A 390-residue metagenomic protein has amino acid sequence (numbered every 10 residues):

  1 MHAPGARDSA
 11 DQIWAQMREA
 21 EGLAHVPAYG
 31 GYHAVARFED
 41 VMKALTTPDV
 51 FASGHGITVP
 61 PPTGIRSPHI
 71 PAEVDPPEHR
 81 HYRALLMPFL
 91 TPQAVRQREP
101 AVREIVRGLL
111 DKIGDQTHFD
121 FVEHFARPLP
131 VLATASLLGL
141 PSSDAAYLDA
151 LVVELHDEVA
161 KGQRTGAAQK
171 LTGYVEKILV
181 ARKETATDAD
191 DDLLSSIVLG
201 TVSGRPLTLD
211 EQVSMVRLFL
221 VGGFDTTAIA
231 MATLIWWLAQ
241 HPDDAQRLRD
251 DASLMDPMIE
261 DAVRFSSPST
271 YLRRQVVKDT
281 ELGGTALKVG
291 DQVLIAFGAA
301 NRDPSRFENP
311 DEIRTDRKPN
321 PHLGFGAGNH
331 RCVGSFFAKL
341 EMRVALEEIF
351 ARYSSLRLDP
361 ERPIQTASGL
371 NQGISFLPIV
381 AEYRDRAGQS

Functional and structural regions predicted by a protein language model:
M1-S390: Cytochrome P450
